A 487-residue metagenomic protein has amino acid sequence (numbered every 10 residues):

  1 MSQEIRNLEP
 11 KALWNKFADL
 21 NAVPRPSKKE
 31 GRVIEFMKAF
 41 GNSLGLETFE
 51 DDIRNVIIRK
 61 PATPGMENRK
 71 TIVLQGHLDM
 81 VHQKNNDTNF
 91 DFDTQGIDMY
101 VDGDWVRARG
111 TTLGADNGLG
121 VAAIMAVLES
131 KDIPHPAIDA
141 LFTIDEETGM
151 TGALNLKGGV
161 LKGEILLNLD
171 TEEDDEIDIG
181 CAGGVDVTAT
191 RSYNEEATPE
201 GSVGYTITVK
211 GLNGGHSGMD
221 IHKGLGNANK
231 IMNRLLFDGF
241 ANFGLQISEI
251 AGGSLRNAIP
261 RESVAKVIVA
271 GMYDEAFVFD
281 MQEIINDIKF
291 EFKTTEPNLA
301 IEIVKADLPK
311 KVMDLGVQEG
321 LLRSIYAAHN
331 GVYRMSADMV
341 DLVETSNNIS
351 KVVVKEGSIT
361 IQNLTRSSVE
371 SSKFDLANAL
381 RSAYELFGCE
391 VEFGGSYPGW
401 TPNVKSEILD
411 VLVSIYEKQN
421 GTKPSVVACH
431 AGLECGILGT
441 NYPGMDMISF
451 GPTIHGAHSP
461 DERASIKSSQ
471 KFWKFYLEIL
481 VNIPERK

Functional and structural regions predicted by a protein language model:
Q3-W105: Acidic/His- and Gly-rich active-site-bordering loop/insert found across diverse amide/peptide-bond hydrolases
E9-L13, A337, E344-G357, L364 (+1 more regions): Zn-dependent metallopeptidase/amidohydrolase metal-coordination segment
K38, G159, L225-N242, Y273-F277 (+5 more regions): His/Asp/Glu-rich mid-to-C-terminal helical/loop segments that flank catalytic regions of hydrolases
M66-T148, A153-E164, G201, Q318 (+5 more regions): Active-site metal-coordination/substrate-binding segment of hydrolases, especially metallo-dependent peptidases
L78-M80, L141-G149, T171-D174, N213 (+2 more regions): Acidic, glycine-rich active-site loops and adjacent beta-strand->loop/helix elements that engage anionic groups
G96, D104-R107, E147-T148, L154-R366: Midchain, well-structured core segments that form catalytic/ion-binding scaffolds
D220, N227-N229, R234-I250, P402-M445: Active-site-adjacent substrate-binding region of metalloamidase/peptidase-like peptide-processing proteins
L342-A431: Substrate-recognition/cap regions that form aromatic- and gly/pro-loop-enriched pockets for small-molecule ligands
